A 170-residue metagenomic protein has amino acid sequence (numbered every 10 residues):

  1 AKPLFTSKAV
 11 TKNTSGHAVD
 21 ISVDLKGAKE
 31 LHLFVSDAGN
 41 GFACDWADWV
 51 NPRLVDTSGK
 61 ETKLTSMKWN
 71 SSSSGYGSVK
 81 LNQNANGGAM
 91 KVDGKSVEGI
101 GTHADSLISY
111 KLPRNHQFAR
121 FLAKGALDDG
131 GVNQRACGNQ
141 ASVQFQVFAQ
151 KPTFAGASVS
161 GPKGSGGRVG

Functional and structural regions predicted by a protein language model:
A1-G170: Gly-Asp-aromatic-enriched flexible segments
